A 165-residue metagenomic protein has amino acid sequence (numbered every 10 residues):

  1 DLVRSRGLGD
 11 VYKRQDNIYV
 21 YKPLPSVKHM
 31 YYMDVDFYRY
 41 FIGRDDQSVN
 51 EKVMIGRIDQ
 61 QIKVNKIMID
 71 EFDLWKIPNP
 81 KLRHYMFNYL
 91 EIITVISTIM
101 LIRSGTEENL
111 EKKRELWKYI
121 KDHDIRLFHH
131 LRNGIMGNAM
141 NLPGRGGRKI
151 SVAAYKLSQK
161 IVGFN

Functional and structural regions predicted by a protein language model:
D1-Y12: Single conserved hydrophobic/aromatic residue that forms the stacking wall/gate of nucleotide- or nucleobase-binding
K13-K22: Acidic donor-binding loop at a coil-to-helix junction in glycosyltransferase catalytic cores that engages
V20, S26-V64, S104-E111: Nucleotide-sugar-dependent glycosyltransferase catalytic core
I62-Y85, I125-H130: C-terminal, non-catalytic tails of nucleotide-sugar-dependent glycosyltransferases
F72-K76, M100-G105: Secondary-structure edge/capping motif, primarily at the C-terminal ends of alpha-helices and the immediately following
L82-N88, L110-R114: Short, charged, amphipathic alpha-helical segments
F87-M100: Amphipathic alpha-helical repeat scaffolds of TPR domains
R103-N165: Membrane-interface aromatic/basic loop that binds lipid-linked glycans or pyrophosphate carriers, typified by
